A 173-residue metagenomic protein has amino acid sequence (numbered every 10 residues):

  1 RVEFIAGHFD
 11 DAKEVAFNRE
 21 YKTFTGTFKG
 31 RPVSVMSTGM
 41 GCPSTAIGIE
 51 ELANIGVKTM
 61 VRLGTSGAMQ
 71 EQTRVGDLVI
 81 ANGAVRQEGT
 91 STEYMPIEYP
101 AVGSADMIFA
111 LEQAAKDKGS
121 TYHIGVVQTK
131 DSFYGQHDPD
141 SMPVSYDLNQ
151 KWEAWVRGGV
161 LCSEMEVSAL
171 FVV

Functional and structural regions predicted by a protein language model:
R1-A110: Metabolite-binding pocket within alpha/beta catalytic cores that recognizes anionic/polar moieties
T38, L161-E164: Active-site nucleophile and cofactor-binding loops and adjacent substrate-binding regions of central metabolic enzymes
S66-G67, T129, A169: Conserved beta-strand edge residues that scaffold enzyme active sites
A101-G159: Active-site rim beta-loop-alpha module in soluble metabolic enzymes
G158-L161, V173: A short pocket-lining beta-strand/turn micro-motif at the edge of beta-sheets
E164-V172: Short glycine-rich, acidic/polar surface loops and turns
